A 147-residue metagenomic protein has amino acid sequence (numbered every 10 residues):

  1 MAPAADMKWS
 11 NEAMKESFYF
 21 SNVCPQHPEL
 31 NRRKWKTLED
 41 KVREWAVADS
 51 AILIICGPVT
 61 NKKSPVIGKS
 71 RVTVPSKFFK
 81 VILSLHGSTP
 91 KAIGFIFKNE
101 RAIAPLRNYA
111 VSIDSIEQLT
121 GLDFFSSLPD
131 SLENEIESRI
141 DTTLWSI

Functional and structural regions predicted by a protein language model:
M1-I147: Domain-level detector of nuclease and nuclease-like folds in predominantly extracellular/periplasmic contexts
